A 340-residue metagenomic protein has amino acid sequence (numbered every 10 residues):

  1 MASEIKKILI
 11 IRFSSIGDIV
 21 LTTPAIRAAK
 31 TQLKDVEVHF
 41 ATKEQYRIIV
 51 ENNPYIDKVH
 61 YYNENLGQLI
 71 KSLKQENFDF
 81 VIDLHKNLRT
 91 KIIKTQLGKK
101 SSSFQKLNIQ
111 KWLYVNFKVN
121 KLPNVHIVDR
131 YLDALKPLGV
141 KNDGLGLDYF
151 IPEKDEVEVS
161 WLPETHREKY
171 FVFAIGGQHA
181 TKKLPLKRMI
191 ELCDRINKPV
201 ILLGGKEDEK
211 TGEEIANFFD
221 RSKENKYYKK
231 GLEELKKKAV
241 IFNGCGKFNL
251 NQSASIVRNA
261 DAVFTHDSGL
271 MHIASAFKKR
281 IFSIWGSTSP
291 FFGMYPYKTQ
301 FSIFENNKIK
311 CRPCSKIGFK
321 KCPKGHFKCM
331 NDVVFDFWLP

Functional and structural regions predicted by a protein language model:
M1-K6, D155-F171: Nucleotide-sugar donor-binding and catalytic loop/hinge architecture of NDP-sugar-dependent glycosyltransferases
A2, L73-Q75, V257: A short, aliphatic-rich alpha-helical micro-motif
R12-T22, Y46-I49, D83, Q178-P185: A short, glycine/small-residue-rich beta-strand->loop->alpha-helix junction that serves as a flexible
I19-L33, M189-C193: Histidine-anchored nucleotide/phosphate-binding helix
E37-L69, F304-I309: Conserved nucleotide-sugar phosphate-binding/catalytic loop shared by glycosyltransferases and other
H60-F150, R167-A174, S289-F291, Y297: Conserved nucleotide-diphosphate donor binding/catalytic pocket of glycan-assembly enzymes
G67, T181-S287: Donor-binding and catalytic core of enzymes assembling or modifying cell-surface/extracellular glycoconjugates
S103-Q110, A239-G244, S275-P340: Nucleotide-sugar donor-binding patch of glycosyltransferase catalytic domains
